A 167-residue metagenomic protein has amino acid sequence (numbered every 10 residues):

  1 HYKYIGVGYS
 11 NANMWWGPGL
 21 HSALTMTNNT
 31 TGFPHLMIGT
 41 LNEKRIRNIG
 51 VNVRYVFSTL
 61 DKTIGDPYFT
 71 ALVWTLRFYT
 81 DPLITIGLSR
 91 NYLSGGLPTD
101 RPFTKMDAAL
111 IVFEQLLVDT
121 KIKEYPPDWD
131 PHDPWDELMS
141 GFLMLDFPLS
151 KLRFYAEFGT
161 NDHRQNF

Functional and structural regions predicted by a protein language model:
H1-V51: Well-ordered mid-protein domain cores that form the structural environment of catalytic cofactors
W15, H35-F167: Signature for the C-terminal beta-barrel architecture of outer-membrane proteins
